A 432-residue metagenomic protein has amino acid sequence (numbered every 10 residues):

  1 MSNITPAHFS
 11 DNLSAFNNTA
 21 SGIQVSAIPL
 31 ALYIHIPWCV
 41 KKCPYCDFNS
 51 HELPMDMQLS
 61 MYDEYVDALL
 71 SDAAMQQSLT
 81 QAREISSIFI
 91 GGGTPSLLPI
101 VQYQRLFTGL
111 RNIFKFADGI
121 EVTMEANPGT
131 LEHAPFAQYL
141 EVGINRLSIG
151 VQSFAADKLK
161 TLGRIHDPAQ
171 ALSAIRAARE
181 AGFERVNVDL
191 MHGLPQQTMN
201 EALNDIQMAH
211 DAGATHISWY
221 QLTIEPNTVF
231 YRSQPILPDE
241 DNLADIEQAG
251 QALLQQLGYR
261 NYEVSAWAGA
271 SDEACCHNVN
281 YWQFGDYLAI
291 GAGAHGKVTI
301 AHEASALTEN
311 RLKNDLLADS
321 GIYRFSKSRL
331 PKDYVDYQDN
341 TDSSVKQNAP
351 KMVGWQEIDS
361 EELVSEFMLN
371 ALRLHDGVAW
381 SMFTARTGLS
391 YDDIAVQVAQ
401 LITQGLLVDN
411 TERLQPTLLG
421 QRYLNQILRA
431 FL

Functional and structural regions predicted by a protein language model:
M1-L30, V40: Flexible, acidic/Gly-rich N-terminal and inter-domain linker regions that tether and position cofactor-handling modules
N12, G22, A27-A31, S50-L79 (+1 more regions): C-terminal scaffold of the Radical SAM
L32-I36: Short active-site neighborhood of thiol/selenol oxidoreductases, capturing the structured segment around
P37-S50: Local cysteine-cluster metal-coordination motifs and their immediate loop/turn environment, predominantly Fe-S cluster
G388-I402: Short amphipathic alpha-helical interaction segments
I402-E412: A short, conserved structural fragment
R413-T417: Minor-groove-contacting beta-hairpin "wing" of winged helix-turn-helix DNA-binding domains
L419-L432: Short, amphipathic alpha-helical interaction segments positioned at domain boundaries
